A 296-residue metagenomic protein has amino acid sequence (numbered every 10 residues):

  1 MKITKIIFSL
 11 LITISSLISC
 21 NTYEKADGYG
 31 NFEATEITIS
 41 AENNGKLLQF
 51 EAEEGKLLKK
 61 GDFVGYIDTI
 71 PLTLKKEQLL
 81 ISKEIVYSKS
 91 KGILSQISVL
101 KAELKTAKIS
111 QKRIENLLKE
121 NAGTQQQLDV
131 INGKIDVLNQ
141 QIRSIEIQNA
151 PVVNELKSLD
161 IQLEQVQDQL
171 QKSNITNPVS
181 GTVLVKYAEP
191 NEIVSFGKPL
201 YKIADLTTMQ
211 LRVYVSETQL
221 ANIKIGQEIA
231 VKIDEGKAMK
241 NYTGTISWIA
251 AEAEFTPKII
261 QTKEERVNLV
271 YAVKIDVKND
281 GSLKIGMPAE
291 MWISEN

Functional and structural regions predicted by a protein language model:
M1-I6: Positively charged n-region of N-terminal signal peptides that target proteins for export
S16-S19: C-terminal motif of bacterial Sec signal peptides marking the signal peptidase cleavage site
K25-D27, L74-K89, I93-S95, A102 (+4 more regions): Extended amphipathic alpha-helical segments
K25-Y87, E120-Q126, K186-E189, S216-T218 (+3 more regions): Long, amphipathic coiled-coil "stalk"/hairpin helices in large membrane-associated assemblies
N31-F32, L48-E53, L57-K60, Q167-Q169 (+4 more regions): Surface-exposed patches in structured soluble domains
F63, T69-I70, P199, D205 (+2 more regions): Short, surface-exposed secondary-structure boundary micro-motifs
V213-K240, V267-M291: Surface-exposed connector loops and short turns at secondary-structure junctions
E252-K263: Short, solvent-exposed secondary-structure boundary/capping segments
